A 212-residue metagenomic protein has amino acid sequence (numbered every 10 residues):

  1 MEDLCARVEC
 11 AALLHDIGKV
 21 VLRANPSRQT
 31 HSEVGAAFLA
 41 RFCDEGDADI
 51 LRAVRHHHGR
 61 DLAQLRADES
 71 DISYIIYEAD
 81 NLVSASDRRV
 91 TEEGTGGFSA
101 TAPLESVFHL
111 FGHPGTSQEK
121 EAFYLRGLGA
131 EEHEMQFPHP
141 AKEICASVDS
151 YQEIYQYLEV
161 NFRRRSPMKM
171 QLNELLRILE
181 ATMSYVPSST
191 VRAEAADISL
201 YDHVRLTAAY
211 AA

Functional and structural regions predicted by a protein language model:
M1-E153, V186-A193, D202: Divalent metal-dependent catalytic cores for phosphoryl transfer on phosphate-bearing substrates
C145-A212: Low-complexity, highly charged intrinsically disordered N-terminal segments that act as targeting/localization
